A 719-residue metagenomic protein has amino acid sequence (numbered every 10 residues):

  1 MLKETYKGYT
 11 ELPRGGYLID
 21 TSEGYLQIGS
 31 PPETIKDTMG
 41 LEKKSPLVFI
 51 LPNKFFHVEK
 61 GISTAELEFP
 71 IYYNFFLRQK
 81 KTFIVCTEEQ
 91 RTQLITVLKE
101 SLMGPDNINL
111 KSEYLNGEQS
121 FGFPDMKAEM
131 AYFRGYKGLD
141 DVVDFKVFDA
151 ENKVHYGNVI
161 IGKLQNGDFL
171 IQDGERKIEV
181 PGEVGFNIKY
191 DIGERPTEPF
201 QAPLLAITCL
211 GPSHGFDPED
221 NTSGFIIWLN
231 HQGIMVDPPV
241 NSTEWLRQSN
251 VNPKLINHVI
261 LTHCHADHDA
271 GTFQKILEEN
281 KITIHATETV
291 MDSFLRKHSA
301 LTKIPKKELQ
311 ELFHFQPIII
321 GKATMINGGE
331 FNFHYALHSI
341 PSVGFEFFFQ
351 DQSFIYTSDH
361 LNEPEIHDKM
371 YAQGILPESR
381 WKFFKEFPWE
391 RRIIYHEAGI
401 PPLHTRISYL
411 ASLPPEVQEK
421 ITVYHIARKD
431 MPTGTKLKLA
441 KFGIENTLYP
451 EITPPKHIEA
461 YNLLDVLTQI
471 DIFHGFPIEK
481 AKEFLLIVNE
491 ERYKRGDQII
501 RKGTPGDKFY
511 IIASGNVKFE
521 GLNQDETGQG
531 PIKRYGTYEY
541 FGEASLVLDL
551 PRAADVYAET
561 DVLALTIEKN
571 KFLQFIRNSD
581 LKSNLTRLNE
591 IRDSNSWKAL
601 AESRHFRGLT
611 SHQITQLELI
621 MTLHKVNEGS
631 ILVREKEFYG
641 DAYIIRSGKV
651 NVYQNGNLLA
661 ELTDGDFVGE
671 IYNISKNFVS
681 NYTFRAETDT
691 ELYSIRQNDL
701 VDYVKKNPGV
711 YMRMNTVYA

Functional and structural regions predicted by a protein language model:
M1-F133, E363-I452: Cap/insert and terminal regions of metallo-dependent hydrolase folds
G15-I19, F169, S223-I227, P341-F347: Short beta-strand scaffold segments in enzyme catalytic cores
S30-P31, C209-H214, P238-N241, C264 (+4 more regions): Active-site metal-binding loops of divalent metal-dependent hydrolases
E118, G122-Y156, V184-F186, G193 (+2 more regions): Metallo-beta-lactamase
Y132, G138-L139, D144-D217, N221-G224 (+1 more regions): Non-catalytic propeptide/linker segments at domain boundaries
N252-E279: Di-metal (Zn2+ and/or Mg2+/Mn2+) metal-binding site signature of metallo-dependent hydrolases with the MBL/beta-CASP
I319-Q373: Catalytic core of the metallo-beta-lactamase
T447-A719: Cytosolic regulatory regions built on CNB/CRP/Popeye-like sensor folds
